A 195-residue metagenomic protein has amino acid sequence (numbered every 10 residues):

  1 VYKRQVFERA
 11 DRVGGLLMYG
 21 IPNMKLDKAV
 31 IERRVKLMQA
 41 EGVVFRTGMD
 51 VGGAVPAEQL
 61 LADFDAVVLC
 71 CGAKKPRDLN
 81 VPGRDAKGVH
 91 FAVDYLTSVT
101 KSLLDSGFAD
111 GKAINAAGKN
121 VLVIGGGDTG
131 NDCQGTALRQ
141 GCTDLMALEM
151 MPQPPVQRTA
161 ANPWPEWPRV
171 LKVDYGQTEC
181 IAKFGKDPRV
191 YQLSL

Functional and structural regions predicted by a protein language model:
K3-L195: Residues forming the flavin
